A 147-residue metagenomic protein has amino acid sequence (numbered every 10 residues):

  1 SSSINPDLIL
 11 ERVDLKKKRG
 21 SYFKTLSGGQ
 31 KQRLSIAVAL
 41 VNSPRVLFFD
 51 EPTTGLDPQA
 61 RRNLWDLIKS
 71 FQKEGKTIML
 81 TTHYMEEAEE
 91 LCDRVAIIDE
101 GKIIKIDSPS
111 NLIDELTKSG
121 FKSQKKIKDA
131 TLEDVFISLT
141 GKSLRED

Functional and structural regions predicted by a protein language model:
S2-K18: Conserved ABC ATPase "signature" region
Y22-L26: Conserved ABC ATPase signature
I36: Hydrophobic anchor residue at the start of the ABC signature
S43: Conserved catalytic motifs of ABC-family nucleotide-binding domains
L47-D50: Catalytic Walker B motif of ABC-type/P-loop ATPase nucleotide-binding domains
I106-D107: ABC ATPase "signature
